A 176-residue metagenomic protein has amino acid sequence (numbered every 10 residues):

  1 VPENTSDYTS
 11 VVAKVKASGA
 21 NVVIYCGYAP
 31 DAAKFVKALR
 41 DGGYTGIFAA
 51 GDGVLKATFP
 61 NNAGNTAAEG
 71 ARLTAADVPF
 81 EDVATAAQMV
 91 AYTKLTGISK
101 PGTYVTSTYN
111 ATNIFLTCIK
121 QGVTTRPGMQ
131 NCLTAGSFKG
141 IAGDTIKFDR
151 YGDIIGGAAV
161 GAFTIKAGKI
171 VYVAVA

Functional and structural regions predicted by a protein language model:
V1-G43, P79-V90: Extracellular/periplasmic Venus flytrap/periplasmic-binding protein
D7, D31, L55, A111 (+1 more regions): Short phosphate-engaging motifs
T9-V12, V105-T112, L116: Short, amphipathic alpha-helical "lid/cap" segments that border enzyme active or binding sites
A13-A20, K37-Y44, P60, G64 (+3 more regions): Sec-exported extracytoplasmic/periplasmic mature domains
L39-Y109, I170-Y172: Extracellular/periplasmic periplasmic-binding protein-like sensory domains
K94-V105, L116-A167: Segments of small-molecule ligand-sensing domains
V175-A176: Short, solvent-exposed mixed-charge patches
